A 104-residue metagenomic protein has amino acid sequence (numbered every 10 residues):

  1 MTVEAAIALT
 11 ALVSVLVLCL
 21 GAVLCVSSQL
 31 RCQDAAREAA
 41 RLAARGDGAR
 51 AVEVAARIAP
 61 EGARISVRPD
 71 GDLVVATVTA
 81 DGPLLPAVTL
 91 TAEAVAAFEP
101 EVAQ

Functional and structural regions predicted by a protein language model:
M1-A51: Alpha-helical assembly-interface signal, strongest on the long, hydrophobic N-terminal helix that forms
G48-Q104: Short, conserved structural patches
